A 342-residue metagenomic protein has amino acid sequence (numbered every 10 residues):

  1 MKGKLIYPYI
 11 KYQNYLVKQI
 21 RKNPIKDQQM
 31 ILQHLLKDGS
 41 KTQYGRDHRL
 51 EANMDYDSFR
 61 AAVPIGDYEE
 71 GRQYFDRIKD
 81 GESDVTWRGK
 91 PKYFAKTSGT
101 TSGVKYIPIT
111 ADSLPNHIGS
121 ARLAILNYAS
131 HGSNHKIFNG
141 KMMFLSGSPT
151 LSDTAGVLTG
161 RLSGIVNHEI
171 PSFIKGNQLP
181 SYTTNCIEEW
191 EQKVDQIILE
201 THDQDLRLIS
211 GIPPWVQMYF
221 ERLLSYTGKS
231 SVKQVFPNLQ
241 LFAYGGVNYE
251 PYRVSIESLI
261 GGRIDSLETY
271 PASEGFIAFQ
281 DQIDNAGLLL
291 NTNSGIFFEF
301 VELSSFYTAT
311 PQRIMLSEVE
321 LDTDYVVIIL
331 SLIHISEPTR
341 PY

Functional and structural regions predicted by a protein language model:
M1-D27, L32-R49, N53-D322: Active-site phosphate/ATP/adenylate-binding loop shared across adenylate-forming ligases
Q282-I283, L330-I333: Secondary-structure transition/turn motif
S317-E320, V327-S331: Charge-patterned, long linear interaction tracts outside catalytic cores
I333-Y342: Single conserved hydrophobic/aromatic residue that forms the stacking wall/gate of nucleotide- or nucleobase-binding
